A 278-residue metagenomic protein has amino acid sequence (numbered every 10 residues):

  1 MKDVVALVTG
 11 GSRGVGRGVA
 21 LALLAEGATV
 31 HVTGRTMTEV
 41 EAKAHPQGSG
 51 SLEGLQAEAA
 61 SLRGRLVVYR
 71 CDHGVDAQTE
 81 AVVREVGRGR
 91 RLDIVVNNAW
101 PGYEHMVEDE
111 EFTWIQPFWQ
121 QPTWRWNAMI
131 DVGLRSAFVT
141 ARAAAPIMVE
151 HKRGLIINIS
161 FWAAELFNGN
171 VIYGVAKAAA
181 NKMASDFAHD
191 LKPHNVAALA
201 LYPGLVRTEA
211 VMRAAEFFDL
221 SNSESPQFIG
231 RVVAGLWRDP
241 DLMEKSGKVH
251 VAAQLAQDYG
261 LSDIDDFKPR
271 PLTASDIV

Functional and structural regions predicted by a protein language model:
M1-R90, P101-M106, E110-P117, W124-R125: Short-chain dehydrogenase/reductase
V4, R91-L92, M148-S160, P193-A197 (+1 more regions): Active-site loop of short-chain dehydrogenase/reductase
L23, R91, N181, L191-V206 (+1 more regions): Conserved Rossmann-fold SDR core element
V96, I157, A198-L201, V211: Hydrophobic structural elements of the Rossmann-like NAD(P)H-binding subdomain that define the short-chain
P101-E110, W114-R125, M129, L155-P193 (+1 more regions): Catalytic loop of short-chain dehydrogenase/reductase
A141-R142, S185: A short, exposed helix-loop element centered on a Lys and neighboring polar residues
A200, F218-V278: C-terminal helical subdomain
